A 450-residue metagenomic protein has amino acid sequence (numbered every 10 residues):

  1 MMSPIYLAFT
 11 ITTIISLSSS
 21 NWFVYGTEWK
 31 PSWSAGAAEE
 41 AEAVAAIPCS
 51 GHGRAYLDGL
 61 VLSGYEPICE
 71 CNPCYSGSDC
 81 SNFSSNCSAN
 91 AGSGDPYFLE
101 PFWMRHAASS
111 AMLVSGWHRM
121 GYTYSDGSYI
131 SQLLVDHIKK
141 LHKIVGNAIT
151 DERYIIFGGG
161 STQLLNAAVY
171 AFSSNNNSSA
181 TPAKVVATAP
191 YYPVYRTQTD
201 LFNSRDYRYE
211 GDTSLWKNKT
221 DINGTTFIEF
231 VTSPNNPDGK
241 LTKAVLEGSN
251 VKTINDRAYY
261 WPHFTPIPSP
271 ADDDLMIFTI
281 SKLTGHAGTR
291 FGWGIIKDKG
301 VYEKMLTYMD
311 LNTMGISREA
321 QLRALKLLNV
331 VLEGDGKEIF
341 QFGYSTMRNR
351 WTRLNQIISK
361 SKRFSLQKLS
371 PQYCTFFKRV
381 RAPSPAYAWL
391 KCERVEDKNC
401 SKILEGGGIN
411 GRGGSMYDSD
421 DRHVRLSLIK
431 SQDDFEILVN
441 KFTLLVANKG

Functional and structural regions predicted by a protein language model:
S3-A8, I14-F23, G64, I68-E70 (+2 more regions): PLP-dependent class I/II
F23-E40: Long, compositionally biased, intrinsically disordered segments
A43-H52: Disulfide-braced loops of extracellular cysteine-rich modules
V44, D58-V61, R379: Short helix-capping and inter-helix turn/linker motifs at the boundaries of alpha-helical repeat units
A55-L57, V61-C74: Extracellular cysteine-rich, disulfide-stabilized repeat modules
